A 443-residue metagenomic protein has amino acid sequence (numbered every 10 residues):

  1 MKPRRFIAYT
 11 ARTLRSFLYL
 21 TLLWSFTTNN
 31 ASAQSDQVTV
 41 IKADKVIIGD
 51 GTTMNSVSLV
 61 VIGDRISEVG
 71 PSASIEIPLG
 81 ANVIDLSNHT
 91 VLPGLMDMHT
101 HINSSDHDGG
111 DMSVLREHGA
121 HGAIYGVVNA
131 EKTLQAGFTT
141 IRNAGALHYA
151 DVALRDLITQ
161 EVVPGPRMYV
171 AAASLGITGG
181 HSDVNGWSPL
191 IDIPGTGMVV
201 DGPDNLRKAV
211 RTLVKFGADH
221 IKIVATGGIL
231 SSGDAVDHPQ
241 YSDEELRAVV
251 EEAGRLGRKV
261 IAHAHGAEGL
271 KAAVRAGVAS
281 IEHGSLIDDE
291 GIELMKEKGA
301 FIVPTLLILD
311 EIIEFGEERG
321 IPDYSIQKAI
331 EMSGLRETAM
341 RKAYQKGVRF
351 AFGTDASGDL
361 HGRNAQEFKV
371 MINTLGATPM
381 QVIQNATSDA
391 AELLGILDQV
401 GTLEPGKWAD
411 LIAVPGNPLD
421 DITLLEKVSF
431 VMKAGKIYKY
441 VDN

Functional and structural regions predicted by a protein language model:
D36, V46, D50-L92: Histidine-rich, glycine-flanked metal-binding segment
D44, A386-S388, E392, P405-N443: C-terminal cap of metal-dependent C-N hydrolases
H89-Q160, T178-S182, E244, E268 (+1 more regions): Metal-associated gating/positioning segment near the N- to mid-region
S104-G122, T178-P194, I229-D243, G299-S333: Active-site gating loops and adjacent loop-to-helix segments of metal-dependent hydrolytic enzymes
D106-G109, D151, S231-G233, L270-A276 (+4 more regions): Histidine/acidic-residue-rich catalytic or RNA/ligand-binding cores of hydrolases and nuclease-related proteins
V114, R255, K259, D323-Y324 (+1 more regions): His/Asp/Glu-enriched, well-ordered alpha-helical/loop segment that forms or immediately abuts the divalent-metal
Y125-D151, G165-S174, A218-S231, K259 (+3 more regions): Divalent metal-dependent hydrolysis catalytic cores, especially in the metallo-beta-lactamase
Q160-P166, A171-S174, D237-I261, P304: Alpha-helix-loop-beta-strand connector modules within alpha/beta enzyme cores
